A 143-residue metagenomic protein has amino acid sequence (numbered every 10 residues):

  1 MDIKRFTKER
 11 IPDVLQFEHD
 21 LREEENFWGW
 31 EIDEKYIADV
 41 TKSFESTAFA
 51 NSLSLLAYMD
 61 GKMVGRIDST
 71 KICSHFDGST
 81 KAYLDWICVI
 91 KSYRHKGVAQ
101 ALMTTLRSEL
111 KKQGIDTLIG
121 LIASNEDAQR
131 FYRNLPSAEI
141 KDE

Functional and structural regions predicted by a protein language model:
M1-Q16, F27: A short beta-loop-alpha structural element at the N-terminal edge of CoA-dependent acyl/N-acetyltransferase catalytic
R22-S43: Conserved GNAT-fold acetyl-CoA-binding loop/helix
F44-A50: Short loop/turn motifs at secondary-structure junctions and domain boundaries
S54-L56, K62-K71, Y83, C88: Conserved beta-strand in the GNAT
I72-L84, R94: A conserved beta-turn-beta hairpin within the catalytic core of GNAT-like acetyltransferases that forms part
V89, H95-S108, N134: Conserved acetyl-CoA-binding loop-helix of GNAT-fold acetyltransferases
I119-R130: Conserved beta-strand-loop-alpha-helix junction that forms the acyl-donor binding cleft
R133-E143: Conserved acetyl-CoA-binding loop of GNAT-fold acetyltransferases
